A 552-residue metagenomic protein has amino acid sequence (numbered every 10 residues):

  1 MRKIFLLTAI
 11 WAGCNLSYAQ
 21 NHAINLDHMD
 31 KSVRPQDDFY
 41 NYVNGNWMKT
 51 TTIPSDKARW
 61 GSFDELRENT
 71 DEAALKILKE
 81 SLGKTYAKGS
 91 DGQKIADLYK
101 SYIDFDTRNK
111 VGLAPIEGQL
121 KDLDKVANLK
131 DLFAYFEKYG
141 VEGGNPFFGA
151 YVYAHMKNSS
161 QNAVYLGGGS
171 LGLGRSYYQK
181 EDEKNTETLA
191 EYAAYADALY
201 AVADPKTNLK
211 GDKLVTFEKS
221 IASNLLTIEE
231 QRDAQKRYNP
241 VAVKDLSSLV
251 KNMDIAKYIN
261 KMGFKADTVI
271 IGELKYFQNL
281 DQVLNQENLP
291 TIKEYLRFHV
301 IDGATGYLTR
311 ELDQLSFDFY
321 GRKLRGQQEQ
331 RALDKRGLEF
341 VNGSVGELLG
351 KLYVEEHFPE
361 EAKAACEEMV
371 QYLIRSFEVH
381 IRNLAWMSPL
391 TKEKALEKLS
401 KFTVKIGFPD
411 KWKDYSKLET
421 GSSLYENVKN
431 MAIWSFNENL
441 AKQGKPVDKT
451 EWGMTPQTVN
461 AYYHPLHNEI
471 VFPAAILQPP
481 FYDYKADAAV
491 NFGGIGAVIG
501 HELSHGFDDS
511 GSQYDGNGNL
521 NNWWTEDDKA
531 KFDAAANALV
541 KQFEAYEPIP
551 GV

Functional and structural regions predicted by a protein language model:
M1-Q20: Bacterial Sec-dependent N-terminal signal peptides
Q20-L26: Cleaved targeting-peptide boundary
H28-K49, D182-A201, P389: Hydrophobic/aromatic-rich, well-ordered segments within soluble, folded domains that form packed cores
R34-D37, Y42-T107: Active-site-surrounding "flap" and adjacent substrate/cofactor-binding loops of secreted or lumenal enzymes, prototyped
D38-Y42, A163-Y165, E469-P473, G506: Structural recognition of the beta-strand scaffold that forms the well-ordered cores of secreted hydrolase catalytic
D56-L78, N208-N224, N491-G496: Short secondary-structure subsegments characteristic of cysteine-rich extracellular domains
S81-E368, Y372: Noncatalytic, helix-rich "gating/capping" subdomain that lines the substrate-entry/channel surface of large enzyme
L249-M253, I270, L274, F298 (+4 more regions): Intrinsically disordered, low-complexity linker/terminal regions across diverse proteins
